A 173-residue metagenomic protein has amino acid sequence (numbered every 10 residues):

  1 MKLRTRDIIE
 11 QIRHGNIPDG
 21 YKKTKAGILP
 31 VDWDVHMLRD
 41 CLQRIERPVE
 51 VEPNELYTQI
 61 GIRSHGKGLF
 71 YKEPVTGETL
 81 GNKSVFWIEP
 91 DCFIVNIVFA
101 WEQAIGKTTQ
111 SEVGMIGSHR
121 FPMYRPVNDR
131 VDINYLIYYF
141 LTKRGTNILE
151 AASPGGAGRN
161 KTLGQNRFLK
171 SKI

Functional and structural regions predicted by a protein language model:
M1-L29, I173: Amphipathic alpha-helical coiled-coil/heptad-repeat segments
R6, G27-V35, P122-D132, G164-I173: Proline-centric
P18, R39-Q43, R47-G81, M123: DNA target-recognition patches
D19-V49, K170: Non-catalytic DNA-recognition/assembly elements of restriction-modification systems
Y21, E55-Y57, I116-H119, F168: Short edge beta-strand segments in beta-sheet-rich domains
K23, T79-N82, A157: Short, solvent-exposed loop/turn positions at domain surfaces that link secondary-structure elements or cap domain
D34, Y71, G77, K83-P90: Residue-level recognition of short, solvent-exposed, well-ordered loop/turn junctions that link secondary-structure
V85-G145, S153-R159, G164: A short beta-sheet element
